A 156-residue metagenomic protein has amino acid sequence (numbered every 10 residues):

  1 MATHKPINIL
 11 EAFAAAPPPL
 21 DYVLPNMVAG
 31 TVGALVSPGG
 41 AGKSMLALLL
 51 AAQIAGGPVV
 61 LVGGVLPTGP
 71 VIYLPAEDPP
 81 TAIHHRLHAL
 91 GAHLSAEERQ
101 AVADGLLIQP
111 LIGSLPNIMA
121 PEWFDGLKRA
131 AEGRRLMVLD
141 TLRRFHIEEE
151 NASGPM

Functional and structural regions predicted by a protein language model:
A2-Y22: N-terminal pre-Walker A segment at the start of P-loop NTPase domains
H4, L10, G39, L66-S153: Conserved inter-motif catalytic segment of the P-loop NTP-binding fold
P17-V28, V60-L61: Pre-Walker A adenine-sensing motif
L35: Hydrophobic anchor at the beta1->P-loop junction of P-loop NTPases
G42: Conserved glycine(s) of the Walker
L46, L50: Hydrophobic positions on the alpha1 helix immediately C-terminal to the Walker A/P-loop
Q53-T68: Post-Walker A helix-loop "phosphate-sensing" segment adjacent to the P-loop in P-loop NTPases
